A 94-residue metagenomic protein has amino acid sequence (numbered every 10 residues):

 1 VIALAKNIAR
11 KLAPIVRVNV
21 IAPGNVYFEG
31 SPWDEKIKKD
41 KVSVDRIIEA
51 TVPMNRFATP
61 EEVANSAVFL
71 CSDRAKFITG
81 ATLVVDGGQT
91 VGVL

Functional and structural regions predicted by a protein language model:
V1-K6, R10, V16, A64-N65: Conserved active-site helix of classical SDR/Rossmann-fold NAD(P)-dependent CH-OH oxidoreductases
L12, L70: Aromatic pocket-lining residues of Rossmann-like dinucleotide-binding sites
A13-R17, I78-G80: Short, small/polar-rich loop/turn modules that mediate ligand/substrate recognition or access, typified
R17-Y27, C71, V84-D86: Conserved SDR Rossmann-fold cofactor-binding beta-strand/turn motif
N25-T51, G92-L94: A glycine/serine/threonine-rich, flexible loop-to-helix segment that serves as the NAD(P) cofactor-binding "lid"
V52-V63, R74: A conserved structural motif in NAD(P)-dependent oxidoreductases
V68, T79-L94: Short C-terminal tail/terminal secondary-structure segment of NAD(P)H-dependent dehydrogenase/reductase domains
